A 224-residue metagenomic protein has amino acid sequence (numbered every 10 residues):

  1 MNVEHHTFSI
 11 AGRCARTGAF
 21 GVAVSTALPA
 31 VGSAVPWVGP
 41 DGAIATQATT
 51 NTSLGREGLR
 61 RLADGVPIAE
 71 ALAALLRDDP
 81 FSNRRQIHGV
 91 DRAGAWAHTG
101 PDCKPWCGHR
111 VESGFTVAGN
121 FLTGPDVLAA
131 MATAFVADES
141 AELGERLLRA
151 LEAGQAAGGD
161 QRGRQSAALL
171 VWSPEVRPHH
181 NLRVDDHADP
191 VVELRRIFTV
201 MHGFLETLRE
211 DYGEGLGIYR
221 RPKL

Functional and structural regions predicted by a protein language model:
M1-L224: N-terminal nucleophile
